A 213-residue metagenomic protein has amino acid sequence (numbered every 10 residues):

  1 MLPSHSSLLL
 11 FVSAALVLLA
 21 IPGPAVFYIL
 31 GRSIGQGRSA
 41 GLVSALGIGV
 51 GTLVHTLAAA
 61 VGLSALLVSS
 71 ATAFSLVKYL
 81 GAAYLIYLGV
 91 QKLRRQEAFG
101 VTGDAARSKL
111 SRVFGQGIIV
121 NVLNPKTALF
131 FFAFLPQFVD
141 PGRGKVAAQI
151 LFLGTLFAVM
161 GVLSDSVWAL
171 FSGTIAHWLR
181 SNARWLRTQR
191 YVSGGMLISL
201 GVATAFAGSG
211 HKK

Functional and structural regions predicted by a protein language model:
M1, R38, A106-L110, F114 (+3 more regions): Juxtamembrane loop-helix boundary motifs flanking transmembrane segments in multi-pass membrane proteins
M1-S6, H211-K213: Short, strongly hydrophobic alpha-helical membrane anchors
P3-S75, A133-A158, A169, G173-A176: Juxtamembrane transmembrane-helix termini in multi-pass membrane transport proteins
L16, A20, L53-V54, V90 (+4 more regions): Hydrophobic/aromatic residues within the transmembrane alpha-helices of Major Facilitator Superfamily
V68-A98, A158, S164-W168, S172 (+1 more regions): Selective transmembrane alpha-helices of multi-pass membrane proteins
R94-L110: Flexible cytoplasmic inter-helical loops of multi-pass small-molecule transporters
F114-V122: A short amphipathic helical element positioned immediately N-terminal to and/or at the very start of a transmembrane
P125-K126: Selected transmembrane alpha-helices and immediately adjacent juxtamembrane segments of polytopic inner-membrane
